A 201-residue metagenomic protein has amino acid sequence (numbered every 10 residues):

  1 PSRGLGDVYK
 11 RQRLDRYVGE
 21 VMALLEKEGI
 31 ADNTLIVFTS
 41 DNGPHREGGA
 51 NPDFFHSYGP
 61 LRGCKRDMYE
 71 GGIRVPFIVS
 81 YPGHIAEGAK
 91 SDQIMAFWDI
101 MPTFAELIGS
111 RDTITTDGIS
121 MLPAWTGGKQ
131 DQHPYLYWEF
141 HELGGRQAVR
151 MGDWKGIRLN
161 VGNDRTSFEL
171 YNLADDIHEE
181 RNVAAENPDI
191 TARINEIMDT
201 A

Functional and structural regions predicted by a protein language model:
P1-Y9: Single conserved hydrophobic/aromatic residue that forms the stacking wall/gate of nucleotide- or nucleobase-binding
G6, M22, E26-V37, E70 (+2 more regions): Active-site regions of oxyanion-processing enzymes, predominantly non-cytosolic
R13-P52: Metal-dependent active-site segment of extracytoplasmic phospho-/sulfohydrolases and closely related
D15, G19-M22, E26, M101-A105 (+6 more regions): Non-transmembrane alpha-helical segments in soluble domains of secreted/periplasmic/extracellular proteins
P44-M68, I85-A89, Q93, W98-L173 (+1 more regions): C-terminal cap/loop subdomain of S1 sulfatases and analogous C-terminal strand-loop tails that border
R74-V75: Catalytic cores of eukaryotic secretory-pathway lumenal/extracellular enzymes that build and remodel glycoconjugates
I78-S80: Short beta-strand-to-turn element immediately C-terminal to the catalytic PLP-Schiff-base lysine in fold type I
D176: Intrinsically disordered, low-complexity polar regions and short flexible loop motifs
